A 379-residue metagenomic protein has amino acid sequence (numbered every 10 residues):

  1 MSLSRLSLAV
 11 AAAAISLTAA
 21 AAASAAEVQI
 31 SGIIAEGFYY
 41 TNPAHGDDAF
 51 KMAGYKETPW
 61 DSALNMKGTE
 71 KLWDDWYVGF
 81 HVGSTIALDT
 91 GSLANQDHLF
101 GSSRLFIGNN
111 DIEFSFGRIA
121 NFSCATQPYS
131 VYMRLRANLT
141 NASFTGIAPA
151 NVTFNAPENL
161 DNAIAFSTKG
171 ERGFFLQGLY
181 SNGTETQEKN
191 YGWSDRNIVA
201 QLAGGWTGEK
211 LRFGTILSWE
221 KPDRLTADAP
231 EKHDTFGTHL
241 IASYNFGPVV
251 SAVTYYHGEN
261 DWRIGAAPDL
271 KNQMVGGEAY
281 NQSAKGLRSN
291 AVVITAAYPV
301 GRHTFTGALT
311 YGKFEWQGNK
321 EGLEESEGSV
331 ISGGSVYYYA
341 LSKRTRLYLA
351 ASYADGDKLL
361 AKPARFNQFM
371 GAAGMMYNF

Functional and structural regions predicted by a protein language model:
M1-A25: Gram-negative bacterial Sec-dependent N-terminal signal peptides
A14, N65-K67, R104-G108, A165-S167 (+5 more regions): Outer-membrane beta-barrel architecture
A26-Y40, A53-N182, R196, G205-R212: Outer membrane beta-barrel
V28, W76-V78, D111-F114, R172-L176 (+4 more regions): Repeated loop/turn-to-beta-strand initiation elements of outer-membrane beta-barrel proteins
G32-F38, F80-S84, F116-R118, G178-N182 (+6 more regions): Transmembrane beta-barrel strands of outer-membrane/channel proteins
K51-S62, H98-G101, E158-N162, R196-A200 (+4 more regions): Residues that define the transmembrane beta-barrel architecture of outer-membrane proteins
D195-N197, Q201-S332: Detector for outer-membrane/organellar transmembrane beta-barrel domains, recognizing the amphipathic beta-strand
N367-F379: Outer-membrane beta-barrel "beta-signal"
